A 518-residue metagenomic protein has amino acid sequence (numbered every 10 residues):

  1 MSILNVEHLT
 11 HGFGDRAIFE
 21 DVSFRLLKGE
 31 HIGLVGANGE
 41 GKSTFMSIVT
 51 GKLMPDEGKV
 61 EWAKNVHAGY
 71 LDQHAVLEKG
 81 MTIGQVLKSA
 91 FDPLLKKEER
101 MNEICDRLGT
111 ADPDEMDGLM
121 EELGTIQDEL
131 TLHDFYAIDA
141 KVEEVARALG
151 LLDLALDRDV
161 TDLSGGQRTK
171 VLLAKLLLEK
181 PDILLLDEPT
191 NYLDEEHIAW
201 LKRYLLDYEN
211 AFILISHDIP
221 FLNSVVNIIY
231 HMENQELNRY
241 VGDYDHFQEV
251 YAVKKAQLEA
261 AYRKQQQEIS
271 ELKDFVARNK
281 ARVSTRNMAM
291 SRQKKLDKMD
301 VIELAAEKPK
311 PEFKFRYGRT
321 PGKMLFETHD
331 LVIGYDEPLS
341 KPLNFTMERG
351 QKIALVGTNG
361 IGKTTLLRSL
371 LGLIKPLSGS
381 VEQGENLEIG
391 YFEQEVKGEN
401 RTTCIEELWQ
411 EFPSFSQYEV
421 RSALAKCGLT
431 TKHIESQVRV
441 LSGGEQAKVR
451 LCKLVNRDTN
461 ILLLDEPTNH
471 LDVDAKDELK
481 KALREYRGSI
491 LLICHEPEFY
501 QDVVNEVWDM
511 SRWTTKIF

Functional and structural regions predicted by a protein language model:
M1-A260, P309, G318-F518: ABC ATP-binding cassette signature C-motif
V250-A305: Intracellular alpha-helical coupling/juxtamembrane segments of multi-pass membrane proteins
F313-F315: Post-kinase regulatory C-tail/linker adjacent to protein kinase catalytic domains
